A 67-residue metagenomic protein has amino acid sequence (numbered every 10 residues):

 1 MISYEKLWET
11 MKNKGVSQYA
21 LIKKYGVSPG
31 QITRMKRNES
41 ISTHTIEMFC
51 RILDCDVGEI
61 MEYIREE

Functional and structural regions predicted by a protein language model:
M1-A20, K24: A short, Lys/Arg-rich alpha-helix, primarily the initiator
K12, G26, R37, R65: Residue-level detection of the helix-turn-helix DNA-binding "recognition helix"
S17, S42-T45, D56: Residues that mark the N-terminal boundary/hinge immediately upstream of a DNA-recognition element
Y19, G30, G58: Key DNA-contact positions within bacterial/archaeal DNA-binding proteins
V27-I41: Recognition helix of helix-turn-helix/homeodomain-like DNA-binding domains that insert into the DNA major groove
N38-R51: Short, basic-rich loop-to-helix N-cap that marks the start of a DNA-contacting helix
D54-E67: Short C-terminal boundary/hinge segments that cap the last helix of small helical domains
